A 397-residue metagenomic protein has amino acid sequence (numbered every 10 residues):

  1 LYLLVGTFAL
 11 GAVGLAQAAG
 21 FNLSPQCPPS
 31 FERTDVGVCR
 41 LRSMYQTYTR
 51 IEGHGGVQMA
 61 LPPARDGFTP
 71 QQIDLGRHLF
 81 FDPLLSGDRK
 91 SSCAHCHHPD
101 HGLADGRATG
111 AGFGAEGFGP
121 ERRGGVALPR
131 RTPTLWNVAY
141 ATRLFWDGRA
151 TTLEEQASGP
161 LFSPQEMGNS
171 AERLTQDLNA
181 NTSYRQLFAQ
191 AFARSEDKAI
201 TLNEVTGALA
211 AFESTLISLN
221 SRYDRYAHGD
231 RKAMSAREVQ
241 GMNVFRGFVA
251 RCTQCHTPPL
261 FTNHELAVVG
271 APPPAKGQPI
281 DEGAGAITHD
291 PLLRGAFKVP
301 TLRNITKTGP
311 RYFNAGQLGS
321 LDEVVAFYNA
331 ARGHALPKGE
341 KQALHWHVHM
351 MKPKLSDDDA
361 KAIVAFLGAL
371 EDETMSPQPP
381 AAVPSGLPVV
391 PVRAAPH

Functional and structural regions predicted by a protein language model:
Y2, G14-H397: Periplasmic c-type cytochrome electron-transfer domains
T7-A12: Core hydrophobic alpha-helical transmembrane segments of single-pass membrane proteins
